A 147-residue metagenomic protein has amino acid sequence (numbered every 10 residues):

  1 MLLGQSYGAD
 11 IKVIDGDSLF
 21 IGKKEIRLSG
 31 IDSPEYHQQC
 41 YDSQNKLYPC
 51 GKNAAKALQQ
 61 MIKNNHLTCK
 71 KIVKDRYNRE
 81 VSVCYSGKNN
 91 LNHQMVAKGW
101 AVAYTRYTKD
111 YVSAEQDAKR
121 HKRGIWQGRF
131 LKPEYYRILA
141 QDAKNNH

Functional and structural regions predicted by a protein language model:
M1-H147: Small beta-barrel nucleic-acid-binding modules, primarily SNase/OB-fold domains and secondarily Tudor-like barrels
